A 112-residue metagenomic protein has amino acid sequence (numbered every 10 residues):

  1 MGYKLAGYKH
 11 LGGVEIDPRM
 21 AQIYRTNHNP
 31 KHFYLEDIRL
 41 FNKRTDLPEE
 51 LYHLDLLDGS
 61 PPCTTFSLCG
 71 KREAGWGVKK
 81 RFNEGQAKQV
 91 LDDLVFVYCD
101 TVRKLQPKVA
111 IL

Functional and structural regions predicted by a protein language model:
M1-L112: Conserved active-site and SAM-binding loop architecture of S-adenosyl-L-methionine-dependent nucleic-acid
